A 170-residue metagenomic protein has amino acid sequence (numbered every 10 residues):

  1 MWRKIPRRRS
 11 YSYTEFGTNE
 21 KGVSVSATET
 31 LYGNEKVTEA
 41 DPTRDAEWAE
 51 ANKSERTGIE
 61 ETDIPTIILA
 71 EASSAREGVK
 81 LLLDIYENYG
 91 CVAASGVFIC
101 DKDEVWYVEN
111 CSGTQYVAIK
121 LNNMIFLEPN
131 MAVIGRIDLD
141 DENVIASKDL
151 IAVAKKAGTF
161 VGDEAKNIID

Functional and structural regions predicted by a protein language model:
M1-E61, L81-D170: A contiguous strand-loop segment
T62-D63, R76: A structural signal for well-ordered alpha-helical segments within the folded catalytic domains of diverse enzymes
P65-E71: Short, well-ordered beta-strand elements within core beta-sheets of diverse protein domains
E71-E77: Short, charged, surface-exposed loops that flank catalytic or proteolytic processing sites
